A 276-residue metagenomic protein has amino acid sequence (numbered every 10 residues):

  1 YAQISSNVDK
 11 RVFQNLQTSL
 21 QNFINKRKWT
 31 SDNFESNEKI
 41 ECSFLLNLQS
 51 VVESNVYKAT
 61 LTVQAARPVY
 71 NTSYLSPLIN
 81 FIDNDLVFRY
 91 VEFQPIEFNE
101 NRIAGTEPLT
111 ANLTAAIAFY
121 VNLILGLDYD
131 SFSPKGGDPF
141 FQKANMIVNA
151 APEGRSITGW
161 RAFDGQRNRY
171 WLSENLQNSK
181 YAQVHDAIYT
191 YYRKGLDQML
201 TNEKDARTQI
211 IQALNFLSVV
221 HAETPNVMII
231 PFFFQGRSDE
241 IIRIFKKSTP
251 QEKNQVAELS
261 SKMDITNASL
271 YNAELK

Functional and structural regions predicted by a protein language model:
Y1-K58, V69-N71: Start-of-domain marker
A2-K10, I103-A111, A222-E223: Second-shell loop/turn segments in exported
Q21-W29, N122, G126-D130, I242 (+1 more regions): Sec-exported extracytoplasmic/periplasmic mature domains
L45, N145-A151, S260-L270: Short, mixed-charge aromatic SLiMs
E53-Y170, E174: Acidic/His-rich structured neighborhood in mature extracellular/periplasmic domains
Y90, A150-I211: Charge-rich, low-complexity terminal tails
Y181-K276: A cross-kingdom marker for long, charged
